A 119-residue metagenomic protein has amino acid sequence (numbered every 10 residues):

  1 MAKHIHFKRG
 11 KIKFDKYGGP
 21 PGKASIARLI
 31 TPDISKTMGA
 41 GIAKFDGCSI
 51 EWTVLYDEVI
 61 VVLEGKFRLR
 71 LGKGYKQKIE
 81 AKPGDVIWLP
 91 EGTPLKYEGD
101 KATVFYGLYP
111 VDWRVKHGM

Functional and structural regions predicted by a protein language model:
M1-I42: A short, N-terminal "cap"/entry segment at the start of jelly-roll beta-barrel domains of the cupin/DSBH fold
K11, P83-I87: A short, sequence-level motif marking secondary-structure junctions
K36-V54: Conserved short histidine dyad/triad with adjacent acidic residue
K44, V61, E80, W88 (+1 more regions): Well-ordered beta-strand positions
S49, R68, Y75-Q77, V86-I87 (+2 more regions): Histidine-centered metal-chelating micro-motifs
W52-L55, V59-P83: A short beta-strand-loop-beta hairpin characteristic of the jelly-roll/cupin
P83, E91-K116: Ligand-binding loop in jelly-roll beta-barrel domains
